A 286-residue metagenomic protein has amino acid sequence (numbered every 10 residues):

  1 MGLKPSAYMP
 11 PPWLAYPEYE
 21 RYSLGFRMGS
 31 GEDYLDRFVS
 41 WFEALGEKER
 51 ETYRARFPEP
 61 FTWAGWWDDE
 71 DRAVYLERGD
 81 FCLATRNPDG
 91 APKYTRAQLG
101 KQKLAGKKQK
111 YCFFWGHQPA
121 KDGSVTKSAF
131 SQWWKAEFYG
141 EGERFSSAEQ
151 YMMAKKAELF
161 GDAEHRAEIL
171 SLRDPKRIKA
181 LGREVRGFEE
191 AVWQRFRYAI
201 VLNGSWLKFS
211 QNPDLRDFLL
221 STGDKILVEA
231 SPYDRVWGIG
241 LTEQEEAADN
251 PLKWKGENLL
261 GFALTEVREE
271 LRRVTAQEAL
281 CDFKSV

Functional and structural regions predicted by a protein language model:
G2-V286: Charged, low-complexity intrinsically disordered segments
